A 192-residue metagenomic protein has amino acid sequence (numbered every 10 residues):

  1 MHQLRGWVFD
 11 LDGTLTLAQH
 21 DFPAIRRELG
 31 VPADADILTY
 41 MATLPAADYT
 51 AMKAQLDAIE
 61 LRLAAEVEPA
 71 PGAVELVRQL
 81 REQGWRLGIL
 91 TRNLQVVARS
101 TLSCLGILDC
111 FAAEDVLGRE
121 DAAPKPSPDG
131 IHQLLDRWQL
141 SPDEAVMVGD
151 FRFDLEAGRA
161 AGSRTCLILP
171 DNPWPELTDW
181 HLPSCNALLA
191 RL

Functional and structural regions predicted by a protein language model:
M1-A54: Active-site neighborhood of HAD-like aspartate-dependent phosphohydrolases
M1-R5, Q95, R99-L192: Asp-based, Mg2+/Mn2+-dependent phosphohydrolase catalytic module
I37-M41, L63, E120: A short acidic, glycine-rich active-site loop that binds or catalyzes chemistry on phosphate/adenosine moieties
L44-R78, W85: Metal-dependent phosphoesterase signature
P69, L87-L90, M147-V148, H181: Conserved SAM-binding loop
A73-L105: Substrate-recognition element of Asp-dependent hydrolases with the DxDx(T/V) motif
